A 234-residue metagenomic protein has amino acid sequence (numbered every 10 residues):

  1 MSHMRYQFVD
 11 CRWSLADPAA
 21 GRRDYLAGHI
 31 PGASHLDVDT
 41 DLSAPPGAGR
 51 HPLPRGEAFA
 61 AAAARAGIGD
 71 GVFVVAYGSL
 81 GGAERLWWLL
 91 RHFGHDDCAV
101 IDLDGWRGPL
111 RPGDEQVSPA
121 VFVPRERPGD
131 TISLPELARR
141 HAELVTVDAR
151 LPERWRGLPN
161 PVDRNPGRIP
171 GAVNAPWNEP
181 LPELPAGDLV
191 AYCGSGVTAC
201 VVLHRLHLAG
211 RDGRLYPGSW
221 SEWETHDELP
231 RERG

Functional and structural regions predicted by a protein language model:
M1-G234: Cytosolic catalytic domains that perform sulfur/thiol-centered chemistry
